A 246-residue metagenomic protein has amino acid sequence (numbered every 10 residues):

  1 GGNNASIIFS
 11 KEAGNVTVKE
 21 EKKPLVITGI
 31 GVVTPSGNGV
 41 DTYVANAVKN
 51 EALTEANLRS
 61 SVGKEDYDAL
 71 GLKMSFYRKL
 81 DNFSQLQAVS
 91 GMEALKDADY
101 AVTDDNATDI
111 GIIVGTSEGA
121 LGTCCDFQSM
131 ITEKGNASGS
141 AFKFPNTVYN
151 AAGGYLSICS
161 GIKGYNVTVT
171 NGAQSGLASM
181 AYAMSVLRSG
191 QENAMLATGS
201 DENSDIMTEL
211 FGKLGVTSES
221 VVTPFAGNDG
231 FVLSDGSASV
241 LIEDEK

Functional and structural regions predicted by a protein language model:
G1-Y165, L177, S185-R188, N203-S204 (+1 more regions): Conserved "HGTGT" condensation-loop signature of ketosynthase/thiolase-family condensing enzymes that catalyze
T170, T198: Conserved residues at the C-terminal ends of beta-strands
A173-S175: Catalytic nucleophile serine of serine hydrolases, specifically the conserved "nucleophile elbow" pentapeptide
Y182: Internal active-site segments that recognize and position negatively charged phosphoryl groups and nucleotide moieties
E192-N193: Short, high-confidence coil segments that cap the C-terminus of an alpha-helix and link into the following beta-strand
